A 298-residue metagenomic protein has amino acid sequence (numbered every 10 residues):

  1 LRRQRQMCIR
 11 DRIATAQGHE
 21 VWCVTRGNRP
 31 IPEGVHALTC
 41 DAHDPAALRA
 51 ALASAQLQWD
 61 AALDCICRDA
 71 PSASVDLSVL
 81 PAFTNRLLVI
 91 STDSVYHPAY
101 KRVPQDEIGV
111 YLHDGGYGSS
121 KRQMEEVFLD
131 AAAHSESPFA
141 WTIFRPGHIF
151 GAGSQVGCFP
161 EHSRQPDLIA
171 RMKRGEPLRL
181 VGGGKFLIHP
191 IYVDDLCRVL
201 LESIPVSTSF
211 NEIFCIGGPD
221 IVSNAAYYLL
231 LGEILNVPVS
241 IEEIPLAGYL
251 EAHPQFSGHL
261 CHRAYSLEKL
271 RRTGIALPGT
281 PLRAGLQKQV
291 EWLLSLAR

Functional and structural regions predicted by a protein language model:
R2-I9, Y227: Short, small-residue-biased leader/transition segments that mark boundaries at the very start of proteins
E33-P45, A61, I66-R68: Rossmann-fold cofactor-recognition segment
L57-P104, L112-G115, S119-D130: NAD(P)-cofactor binding segment of oxidoreductase domains
F128-G157: Conserved beta-loop-beta element that borders a ligand/cofactor-binding pocket
D167-R179, K185-V222: Alpha-helical substrate-binding/gating segment
V193, Y249-A276: Conserved C-terminal active-site "lid" loop/helix of NAD(P)H-dependent oxidoreductases that clamps the redox cofactor
E202-H262: Mid/C-terminal beta-alpha module of Rossmann-like enzyme folds, strongest in SDR-family dehydrogenases/epimerases
T280-R298: Amphipathic terminal alpha-helices
